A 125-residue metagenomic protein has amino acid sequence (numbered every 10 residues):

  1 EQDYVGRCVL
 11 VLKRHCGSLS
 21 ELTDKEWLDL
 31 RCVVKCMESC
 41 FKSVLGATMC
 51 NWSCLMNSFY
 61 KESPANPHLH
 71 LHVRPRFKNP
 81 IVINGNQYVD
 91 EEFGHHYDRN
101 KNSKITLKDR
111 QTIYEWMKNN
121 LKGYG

Functional and structural regions predicted by a protein language model:
E1-G125: HIT superfamily nucleotide-processing domains
